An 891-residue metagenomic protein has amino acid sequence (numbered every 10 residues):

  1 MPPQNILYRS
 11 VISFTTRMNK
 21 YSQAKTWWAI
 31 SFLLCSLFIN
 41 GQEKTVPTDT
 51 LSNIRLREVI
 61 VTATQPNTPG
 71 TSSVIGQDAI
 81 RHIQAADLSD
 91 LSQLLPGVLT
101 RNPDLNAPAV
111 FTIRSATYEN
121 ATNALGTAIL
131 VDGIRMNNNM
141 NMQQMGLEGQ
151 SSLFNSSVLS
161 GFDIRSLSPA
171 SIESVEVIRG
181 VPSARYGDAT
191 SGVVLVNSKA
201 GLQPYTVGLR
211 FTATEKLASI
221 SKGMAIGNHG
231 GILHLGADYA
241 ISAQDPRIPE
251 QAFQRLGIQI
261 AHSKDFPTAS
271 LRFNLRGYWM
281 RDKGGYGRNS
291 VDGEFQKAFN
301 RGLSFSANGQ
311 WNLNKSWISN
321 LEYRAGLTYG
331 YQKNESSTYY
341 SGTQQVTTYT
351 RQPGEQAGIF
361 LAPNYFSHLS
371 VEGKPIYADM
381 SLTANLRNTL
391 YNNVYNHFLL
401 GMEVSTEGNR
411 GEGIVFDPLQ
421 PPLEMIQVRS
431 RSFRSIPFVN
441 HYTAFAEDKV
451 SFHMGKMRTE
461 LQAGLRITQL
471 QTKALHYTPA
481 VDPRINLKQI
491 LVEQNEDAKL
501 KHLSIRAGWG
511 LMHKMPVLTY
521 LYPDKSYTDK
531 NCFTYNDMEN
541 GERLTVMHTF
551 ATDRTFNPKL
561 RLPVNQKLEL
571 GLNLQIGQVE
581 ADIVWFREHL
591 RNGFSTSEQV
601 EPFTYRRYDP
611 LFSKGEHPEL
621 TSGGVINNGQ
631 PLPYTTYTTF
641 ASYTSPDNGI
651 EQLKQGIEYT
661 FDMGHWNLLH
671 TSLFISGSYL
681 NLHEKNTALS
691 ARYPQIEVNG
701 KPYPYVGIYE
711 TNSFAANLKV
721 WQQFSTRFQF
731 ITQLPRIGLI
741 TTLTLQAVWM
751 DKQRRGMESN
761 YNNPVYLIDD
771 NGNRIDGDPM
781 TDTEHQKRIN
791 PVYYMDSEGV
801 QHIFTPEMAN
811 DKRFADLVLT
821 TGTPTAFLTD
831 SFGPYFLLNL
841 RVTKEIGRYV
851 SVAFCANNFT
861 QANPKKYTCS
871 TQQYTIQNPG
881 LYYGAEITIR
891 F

Functional and structural regions predicted by a protein language model:
Q42-R81: Short, acidic, small-residue-rich periplasmic hinge/interaction motif at the N-terminus of Gram-negative outer-membrane
L88-L91, V110-T112, L130-D132, G161-R165 (+2 more regions): N-terminal periplasmic accessory domains that precede and gate Gram-negative outer-membrane beta-barrel machines
S89, Q93-L147: Extracytoplasmic beta-strand/coil segments of soluble accessory domains associated with Gram-negative outer-membrane
I134-I178: Short acidic/polar hinge/loop motifs at secondary-structure boundaries that mediate gating or recognition
G208-I241, I248-Y329: Transmembrane beta-barrel wall of Gram-negative outer-membrane proteins
D265-M280, A298-Y477, G656: Face-selective signature of the C-terminal outer-membrane beta-barrel domain
M454-K456, Y608-N760: Gram-negative outer-membrane beta-barrel transporters
L590-N592, A747-T823, D830-Y835, R841-F891: C-terminal beta-signal and adjacent terminal beta-strands/loops of Gram-negative outer-membrane beta-barrel proteins
